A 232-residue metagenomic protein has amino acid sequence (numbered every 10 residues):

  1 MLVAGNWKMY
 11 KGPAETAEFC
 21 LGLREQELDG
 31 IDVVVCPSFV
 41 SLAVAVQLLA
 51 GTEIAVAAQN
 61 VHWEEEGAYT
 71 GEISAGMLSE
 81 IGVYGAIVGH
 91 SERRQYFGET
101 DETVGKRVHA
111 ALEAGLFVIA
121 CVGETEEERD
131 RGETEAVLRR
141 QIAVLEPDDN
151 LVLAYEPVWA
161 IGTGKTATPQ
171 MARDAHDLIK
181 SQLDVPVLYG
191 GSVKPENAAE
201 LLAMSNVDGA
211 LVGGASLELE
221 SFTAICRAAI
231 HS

Functional and structural regions predicted by a protein language model:
M1-S232: Active-site loop-to-helix "anion-binding N-cap" substructures in soluble metabolic enzymes
